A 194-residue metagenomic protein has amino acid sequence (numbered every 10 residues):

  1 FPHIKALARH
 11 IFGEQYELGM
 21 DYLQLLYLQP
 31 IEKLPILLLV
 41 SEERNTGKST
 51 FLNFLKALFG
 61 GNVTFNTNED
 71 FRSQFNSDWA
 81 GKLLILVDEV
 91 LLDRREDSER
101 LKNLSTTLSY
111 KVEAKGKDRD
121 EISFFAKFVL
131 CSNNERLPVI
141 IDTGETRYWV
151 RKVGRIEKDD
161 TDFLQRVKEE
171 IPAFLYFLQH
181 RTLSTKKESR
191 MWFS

Functional and structural regions predicted by a protein language model:
F1-L86, S98, W149-K152, L178: P-loop NTPase catalytic core of nucleic-acid-dependent motor ATPases
F75-A80, E113-C131: AAA+/SF3 P-loop NTPase mechanochemical coupling elements
A80-L83, T107, F124-K127, T143-W149: Short glycine-/polar-rich loops that comprise or flank the Walker A/P-loop and associated switch/sensor motifs
E89-L91, L108, N134-E135: Conserved Walker B
D93-S98, I140-I141: Conserved ATPase-coupling elements of RecA-like P-loop NTPase cores
S98-D120: Conserved catalytic/switch belt of AAA+ P-loop NTPases
P138-K158: A short helix-turn-beta junction within AAA+ P-loop NTPase domains corresponding to the substrate/partner-engaging
H180-S194: Conserved alpha/beta core segments of nucleic-acid transaction machinery
